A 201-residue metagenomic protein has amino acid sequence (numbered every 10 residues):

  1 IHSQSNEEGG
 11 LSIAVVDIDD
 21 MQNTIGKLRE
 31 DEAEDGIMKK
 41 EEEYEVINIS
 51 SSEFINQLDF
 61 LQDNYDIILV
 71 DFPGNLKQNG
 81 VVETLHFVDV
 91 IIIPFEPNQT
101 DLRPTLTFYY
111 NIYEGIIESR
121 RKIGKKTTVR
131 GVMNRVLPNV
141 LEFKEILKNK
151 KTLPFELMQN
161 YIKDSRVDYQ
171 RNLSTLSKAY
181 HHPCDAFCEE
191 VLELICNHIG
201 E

Functional and structural regions predicted by a protein language model:
I1-L76: P-loop/Walker-type NTP enzyme "switch/lid" segment
V16, V70-D71, I93-E96, R130-N134: Conserved beta-strand segments of the P-loop GTPase G domain that flank and frequently precede/overlap
D20-Q22, Q99, V136-N139: Conserved nucleotide-binding/hydrolysis micro-motifs of P-loop NTPases
N79-Q99: Inter-motif core of Ras-like GTPase G domains
R103-K125: Conserved C-terminal guanine-recognition region of P-loop GTPase G domains, centered on the G4
R135-S177: Beta-strand-loop-alpha "switch" segments that mediate conformational coupling across diverse proteins
Y169-V191: C-terminal boundary of histidine-terminating zinc-finger modules
